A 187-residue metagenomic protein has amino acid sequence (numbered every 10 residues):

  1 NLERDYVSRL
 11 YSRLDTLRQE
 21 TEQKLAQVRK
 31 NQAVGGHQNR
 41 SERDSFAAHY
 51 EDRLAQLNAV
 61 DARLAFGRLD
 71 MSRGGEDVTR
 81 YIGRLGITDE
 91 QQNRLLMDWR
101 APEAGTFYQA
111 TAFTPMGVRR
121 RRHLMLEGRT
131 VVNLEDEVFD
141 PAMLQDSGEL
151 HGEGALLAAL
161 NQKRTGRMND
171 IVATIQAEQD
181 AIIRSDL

Functional and structural regions predicted by a protein language model:
N1-V172, Q176-R184: Extended, charged low-complexity regulatory segments
L187: Walker A/P-loop
